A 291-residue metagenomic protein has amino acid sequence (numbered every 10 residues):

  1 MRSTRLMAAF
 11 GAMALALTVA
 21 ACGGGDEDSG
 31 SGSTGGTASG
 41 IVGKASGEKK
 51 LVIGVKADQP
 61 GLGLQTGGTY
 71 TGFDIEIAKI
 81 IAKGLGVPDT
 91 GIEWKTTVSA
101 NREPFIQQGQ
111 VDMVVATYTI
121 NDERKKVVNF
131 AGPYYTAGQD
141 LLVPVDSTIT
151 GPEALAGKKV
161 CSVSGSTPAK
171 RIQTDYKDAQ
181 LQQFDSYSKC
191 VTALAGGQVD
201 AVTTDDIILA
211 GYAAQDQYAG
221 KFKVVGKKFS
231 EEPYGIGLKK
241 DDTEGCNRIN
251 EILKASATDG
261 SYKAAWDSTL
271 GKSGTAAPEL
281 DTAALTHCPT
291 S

Functional and structural regions predicted by a protein language model:
L17-A21: C-terminal motif of bacterial Sec signal peptides marking the signal peptidase cleavage site
G23, E76, G84, S166 (+1 more regions): Extended ligand-binding regions for polar small-molecule ligands
G24, K170-Q182, L253-S291: Ligand-binding clefts/hinges and TM-proximal coupling segments of bilobed small-molecule sensing domains
G24, S31-V114: Extracytoplasmic small-molecule ligand-binding "clamshell" domains of the periplasmic binding protein/Venus flytrap
I92-A154: Acidic, polar ligand-binding/catalytic clefts
I92-P104, S147-T148, Q182-T192, G196 (+1 more regions): Short helix-initiation/N-cap motifs at beta->coil->alpha
T117-K126, T174, D200-E231: A ligand-binding cleft/hinge motif common to bilobed small-molecule-binding domains
Y135-V143, A210, A214-L253, S273-S291: Periplasmic-binding protein-like
